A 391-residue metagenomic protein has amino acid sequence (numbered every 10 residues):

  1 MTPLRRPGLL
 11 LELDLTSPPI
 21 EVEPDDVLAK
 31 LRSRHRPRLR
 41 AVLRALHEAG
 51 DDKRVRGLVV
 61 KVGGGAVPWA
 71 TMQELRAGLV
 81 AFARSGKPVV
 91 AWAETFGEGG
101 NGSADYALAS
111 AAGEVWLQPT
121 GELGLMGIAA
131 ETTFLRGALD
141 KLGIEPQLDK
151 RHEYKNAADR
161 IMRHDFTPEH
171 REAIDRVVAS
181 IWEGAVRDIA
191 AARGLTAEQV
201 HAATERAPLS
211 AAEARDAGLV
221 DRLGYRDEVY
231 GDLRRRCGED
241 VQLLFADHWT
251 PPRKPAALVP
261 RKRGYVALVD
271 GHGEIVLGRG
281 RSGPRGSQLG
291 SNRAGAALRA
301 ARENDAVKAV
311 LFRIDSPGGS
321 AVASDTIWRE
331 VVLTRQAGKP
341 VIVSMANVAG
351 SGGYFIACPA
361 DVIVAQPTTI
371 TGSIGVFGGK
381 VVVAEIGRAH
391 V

Functional and structural regions predicted by a protein language model:
M1-A197, H201-P208, Y230, R234-P340 (+1 more regions): Small-residue-centered hinge/linker elements
A211: Short, acidic, Ser/Thr-enriched surface-loop or helix-capping motifs
A214: Short, structured segments at the rim of ligand-binding sites
Y225-D227: Beta->alpha turn/N-cap motifs
